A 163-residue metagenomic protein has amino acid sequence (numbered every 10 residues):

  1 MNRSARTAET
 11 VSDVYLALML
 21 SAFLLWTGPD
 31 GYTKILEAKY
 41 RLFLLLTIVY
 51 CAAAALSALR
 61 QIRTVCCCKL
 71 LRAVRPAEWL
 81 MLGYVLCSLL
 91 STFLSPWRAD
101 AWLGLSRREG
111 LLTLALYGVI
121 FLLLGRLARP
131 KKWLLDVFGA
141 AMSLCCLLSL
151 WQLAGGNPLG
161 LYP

Functional and structural regions predicted by a protein language model:
M1-P96, A101-L105, V119, L123-A140: Transmembrane signal-anchor hairpin modules in multi-pass inner-membrane enzymes, especially those that act on
L44, R107-L114: Structural signature of hydrophobic alpha-helical transmembrane segments
T92-A101, L144-P163: Membrane-interfacial helix-loop-helix modules of multi-pass inner-membrane proteins that assemble, modify, or transport
L114-F121, R126-P130, L150-L153, N157: Mid-sequence acidic-hydrophobic segments that form the walls of catalytic/ligand-binding cavities or oligomerization
Y117, A141-C146: Small-residue-rich segments of transmembrane alpha-helices in multi-pass membrane proteins, especially helix faces
